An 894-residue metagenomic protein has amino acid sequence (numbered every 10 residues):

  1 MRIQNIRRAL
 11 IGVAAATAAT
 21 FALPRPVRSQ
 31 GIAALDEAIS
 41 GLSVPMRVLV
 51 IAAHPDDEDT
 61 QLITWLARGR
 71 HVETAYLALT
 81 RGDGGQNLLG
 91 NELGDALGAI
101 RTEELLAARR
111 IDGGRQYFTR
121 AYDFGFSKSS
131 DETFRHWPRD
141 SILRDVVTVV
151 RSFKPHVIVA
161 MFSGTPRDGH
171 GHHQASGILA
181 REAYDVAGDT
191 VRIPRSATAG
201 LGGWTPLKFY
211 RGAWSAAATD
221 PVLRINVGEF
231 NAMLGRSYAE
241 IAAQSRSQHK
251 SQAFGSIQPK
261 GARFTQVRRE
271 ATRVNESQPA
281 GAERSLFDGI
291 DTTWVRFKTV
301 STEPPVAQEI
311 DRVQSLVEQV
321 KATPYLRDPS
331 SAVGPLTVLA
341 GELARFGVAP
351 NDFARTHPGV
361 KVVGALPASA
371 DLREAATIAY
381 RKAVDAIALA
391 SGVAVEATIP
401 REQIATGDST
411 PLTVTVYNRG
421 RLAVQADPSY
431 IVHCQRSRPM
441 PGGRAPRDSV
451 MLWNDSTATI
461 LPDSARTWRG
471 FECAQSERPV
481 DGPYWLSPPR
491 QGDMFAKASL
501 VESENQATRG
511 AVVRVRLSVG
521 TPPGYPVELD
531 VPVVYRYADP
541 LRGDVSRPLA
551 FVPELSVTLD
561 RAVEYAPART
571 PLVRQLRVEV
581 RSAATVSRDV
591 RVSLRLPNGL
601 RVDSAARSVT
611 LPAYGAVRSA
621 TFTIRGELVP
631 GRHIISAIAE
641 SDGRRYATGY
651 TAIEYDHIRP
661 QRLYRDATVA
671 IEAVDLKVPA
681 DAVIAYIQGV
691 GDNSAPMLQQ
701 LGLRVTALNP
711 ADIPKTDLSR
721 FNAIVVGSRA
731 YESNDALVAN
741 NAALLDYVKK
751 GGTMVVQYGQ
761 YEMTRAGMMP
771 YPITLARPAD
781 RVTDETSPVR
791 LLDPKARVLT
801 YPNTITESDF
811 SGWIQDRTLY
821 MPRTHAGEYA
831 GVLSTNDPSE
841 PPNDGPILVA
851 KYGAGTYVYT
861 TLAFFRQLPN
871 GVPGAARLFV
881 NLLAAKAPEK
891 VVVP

Functional and structural regions predicted by a protein language model:
R2-V13: Bacterial N-terminal signal peptides that target proteins for export
I11-F21: Bacterial N-terminal signal peptides
R25-I193, S215: Active-site beta-strand->loop->alpha-helix modules in alpha/beta enzyme cores, enriched in Gly/His/Asp(Glu)
A34, V186-A394: The feature marks non-catalytic terminal segments
P400-A673, V678-A680: Long beta-sheet-rich domains in secretory-pathway and surface-associated proteins
R645-G727, Y758-E762, V782, R866 (+1 more regions): Aromatic-Pro/Gly-enriched surface loop or interdomain linker that acts as a lid/target-recognition segment
R729-S811: A glycine-rich, often tryptophan-bearing local segment used as a flexible ligand/cofactor-contacting loop or short
R777-V872, K890-V893: Catalytic beta-strand/loop cores that center a nucleophilic Ser/Cys/Thr and support acyl-enzyme chemistry
